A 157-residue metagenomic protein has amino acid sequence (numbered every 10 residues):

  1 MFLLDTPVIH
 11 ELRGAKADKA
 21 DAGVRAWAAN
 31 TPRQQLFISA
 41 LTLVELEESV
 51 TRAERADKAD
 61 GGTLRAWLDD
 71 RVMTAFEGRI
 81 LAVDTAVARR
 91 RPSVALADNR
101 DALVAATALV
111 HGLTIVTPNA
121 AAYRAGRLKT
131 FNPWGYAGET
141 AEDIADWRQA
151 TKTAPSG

Functional and structural regions predicted by a protein language model:
M1-I38, A53-A66, A150-G157: Short, well-structured N-terminal submotif of metal-dependent ribonuclease cores
L4-D5, I38-S39, A97-D98, N119-A120 (+1 more regions): Histidine- and aromatic-rich ligand-binding microenvironments
I9, L43-L46, A88, Y123: A generic structural signal for short hydrophobic patches within well-formed alpha-helices
R13-K16, V50, A95, G126-R127: Short, flexible helix/strand-to-coil boundary loops that buttress conserved ligand/catalytic motifs in alpha/beta
I38, T42, E48-T51: Short catalytic/metal-binding and nucleic-acid-binding patches
E48-T51, T74-P118, Q149-G157: Active-site neighborhoods of divalent-metal-dependent phosphate/nucleic-acid chemistry enzymes
D101-E142: Acidic, metal-binding active-site segment of PIN/NYN-like and related structure-specific nucleases
